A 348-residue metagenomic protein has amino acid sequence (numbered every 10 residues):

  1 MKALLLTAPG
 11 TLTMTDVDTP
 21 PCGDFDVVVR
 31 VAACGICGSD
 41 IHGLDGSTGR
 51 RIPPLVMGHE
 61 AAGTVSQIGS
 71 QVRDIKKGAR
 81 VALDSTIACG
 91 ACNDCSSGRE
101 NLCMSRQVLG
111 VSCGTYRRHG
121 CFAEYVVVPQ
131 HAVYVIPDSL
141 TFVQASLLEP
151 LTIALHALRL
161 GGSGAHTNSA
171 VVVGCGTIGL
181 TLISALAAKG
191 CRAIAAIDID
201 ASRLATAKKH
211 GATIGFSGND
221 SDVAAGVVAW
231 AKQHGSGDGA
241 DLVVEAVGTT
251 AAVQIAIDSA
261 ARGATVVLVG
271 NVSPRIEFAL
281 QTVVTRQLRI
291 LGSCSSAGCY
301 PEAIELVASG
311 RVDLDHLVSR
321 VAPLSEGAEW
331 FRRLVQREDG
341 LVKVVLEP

Functional and structural regions predicted by a protein language model:
T7, D18-T19, I52-G58, C113-R118 (+1 more regions): Short Gly/Pro-enriched turn/cap motifs at secondary-structure boundaries
P20-C34, S47-S96, P137-S139: Glycine-rich beta-strand-centered segment in the early N-terminal region that forms part of a ligand/cofactor-binding
D84, Y125, S146, V171 (+7 more regions): Glycine- and other small-residue-rich loops at beta-strand/loop junctions that grip anionic moieties
A91-V173: NAD(P)H dinucleotide-binding glycine-rich loop of Rossmann-like/cofactor-binding domains, especially the beta1-alpha1
D138-S221: Mid-domain Rossmann-like dinucleotide-binding core that forms the NAD(H)/NADP(H) cofactor-binding site
G161-H166, K189, A205, K209-R289: Glycine-rich cofactor phosphate-binding loops and adjacent beta1-alpha1 units of small-molecule cofactor enzyme domains
D200, V272, S296: Residues in the short beta-alpha loop(s) of Rossmann-like NAD(P)-binding domains
Q254-D258, A297, P301-P348: C-terminal hydrophobic helical "lid"/dimerization subdomain of Rossmann-like NAD(P)H-dependent oxidoreductases
